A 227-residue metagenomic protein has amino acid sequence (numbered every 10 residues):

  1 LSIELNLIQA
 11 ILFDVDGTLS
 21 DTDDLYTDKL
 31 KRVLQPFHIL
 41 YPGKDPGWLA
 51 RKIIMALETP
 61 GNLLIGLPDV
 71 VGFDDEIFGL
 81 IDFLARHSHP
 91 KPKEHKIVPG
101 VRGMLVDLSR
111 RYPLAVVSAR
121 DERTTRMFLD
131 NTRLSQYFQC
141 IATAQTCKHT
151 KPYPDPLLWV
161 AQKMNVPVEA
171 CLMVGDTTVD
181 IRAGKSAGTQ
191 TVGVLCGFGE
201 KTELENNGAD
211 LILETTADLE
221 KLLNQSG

Functional and structural regions predicted by a protein language model:
L1-I11, V106, E122, R126-G227: Asp-based, Mg2+/Mn2+-dependent phosphohydrolase catalytic module
E4-R102, D107-R110: N-terminal helical cap/lid subdomain that shapes the substrate entry/recognition surface in HAD-like hydrolases
S20, I54-L57, K91, H95 (+4 more regions): A generic helix-loop boundary/linker signal
P113-A115, Q190: Proline-centered loop/turn at the N-terminus of a beta-strand
